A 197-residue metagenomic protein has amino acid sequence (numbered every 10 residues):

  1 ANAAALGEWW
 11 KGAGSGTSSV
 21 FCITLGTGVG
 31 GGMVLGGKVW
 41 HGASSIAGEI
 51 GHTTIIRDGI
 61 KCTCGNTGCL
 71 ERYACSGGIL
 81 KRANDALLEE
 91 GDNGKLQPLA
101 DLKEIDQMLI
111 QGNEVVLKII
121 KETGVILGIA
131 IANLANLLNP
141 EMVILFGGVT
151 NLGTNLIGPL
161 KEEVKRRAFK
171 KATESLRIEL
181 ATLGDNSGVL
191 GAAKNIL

Functional and structural regions predicted by a protein language model:
A1-A3: N-terminal glycine/serine-rich phosphate-binding loop of ATP-dependent small-molecule kinases, especially carbohydrate
G7-T17, T54-C62, N66-L197: ATP-binding/phosphotransfer module of carbohydrate and carboxylate kinases, centering on a glycine-rich
V20-T24, G30-G32, T63: Short glycine-aspartate micro-motif
G31, G51, I60: Small-molecule pocket liners
A43: Glycine-rich adenosyl-binding loop in Rossmann-like folds that engage adenosine-containing cofactors
I46-E49: Structural signature of FAD isoalloxazine-binding scaffolds in flavoprotein oxidoreductases
